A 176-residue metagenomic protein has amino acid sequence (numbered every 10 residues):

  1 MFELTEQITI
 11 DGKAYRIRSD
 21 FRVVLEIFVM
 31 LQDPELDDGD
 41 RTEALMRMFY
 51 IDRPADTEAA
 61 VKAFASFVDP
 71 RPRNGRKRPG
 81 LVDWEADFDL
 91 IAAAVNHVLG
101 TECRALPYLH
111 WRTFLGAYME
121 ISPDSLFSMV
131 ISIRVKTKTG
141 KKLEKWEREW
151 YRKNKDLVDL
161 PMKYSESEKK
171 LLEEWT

Functional and structural regions predicted by a protein language model:
M1-R16, F21-R22, M30-T176: Charged interaction scaffolds used for protein-protein
L25: Short active-site loop/helix that positions an aromatic residue
